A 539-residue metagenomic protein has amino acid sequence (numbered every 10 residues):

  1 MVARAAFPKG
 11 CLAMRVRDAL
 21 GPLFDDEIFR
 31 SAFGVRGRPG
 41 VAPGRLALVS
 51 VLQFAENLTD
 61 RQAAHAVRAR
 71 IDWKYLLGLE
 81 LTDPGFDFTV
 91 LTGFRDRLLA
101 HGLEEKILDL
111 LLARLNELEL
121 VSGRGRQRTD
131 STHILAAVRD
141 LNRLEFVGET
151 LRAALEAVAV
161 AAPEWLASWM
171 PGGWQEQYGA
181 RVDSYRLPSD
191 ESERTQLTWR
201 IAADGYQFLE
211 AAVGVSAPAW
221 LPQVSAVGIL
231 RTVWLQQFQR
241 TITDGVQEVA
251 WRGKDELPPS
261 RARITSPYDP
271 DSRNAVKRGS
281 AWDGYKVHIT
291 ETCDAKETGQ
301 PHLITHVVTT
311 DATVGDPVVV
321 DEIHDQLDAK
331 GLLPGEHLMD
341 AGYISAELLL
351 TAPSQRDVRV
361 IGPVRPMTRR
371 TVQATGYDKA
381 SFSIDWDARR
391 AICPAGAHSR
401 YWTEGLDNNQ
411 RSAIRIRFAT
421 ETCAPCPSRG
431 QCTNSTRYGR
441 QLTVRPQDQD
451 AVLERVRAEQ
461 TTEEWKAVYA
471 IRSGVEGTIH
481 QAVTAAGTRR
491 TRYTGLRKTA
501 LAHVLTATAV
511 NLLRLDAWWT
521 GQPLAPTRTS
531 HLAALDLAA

Functional and structural regions predicted by a protein language model:
M1-V35: Basic, low-complexity segments
A5, K9, R38-V41, R278-G279: Short secondary-structure boundary/capping segments within folded domains
L23-E27, R70, K74, A485: A short secondary-structure junction motif
S31-G123: Basic, low-complexity intrinsically disordered segments
Q62, D83-P84, T92-A539: Anion-binding and metal-coordination hotspots
